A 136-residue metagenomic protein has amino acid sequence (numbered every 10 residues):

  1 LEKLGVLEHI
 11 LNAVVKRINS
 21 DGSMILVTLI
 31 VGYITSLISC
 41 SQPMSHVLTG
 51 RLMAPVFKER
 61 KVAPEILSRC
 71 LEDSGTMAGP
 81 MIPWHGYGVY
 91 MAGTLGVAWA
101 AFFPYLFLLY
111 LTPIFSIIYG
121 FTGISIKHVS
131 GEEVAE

Functional and structural regions predicted by a protein language model:
L1-P55: Membrane-embedded alpha-helical segments and adjacent helix-loop junctions characteristic of multi-pass solute
N12, R51, E65-S68, E72 (+3 more regions): A generic structural signal for well-ordered alpha-helical surface patches
K16, S36, A54-E59, T76 (+2 more regions): Short basic/hydrophobic patches in alpha-helices and adjacent helix-turn junctions that form amphipathic surface motifs
S23-S36, R60-M81, Y105-L111: Alpha-helical transmembrane segments of multi-pass membrane proteins
I34-I38, M81, I118-S125: Structural signature of transmembrane alpha-helix termini at the membrane-water interface
S45, E59, G88-E136: Juxtamembrane and boundary regions of transmembrane helices in multi-pass small-molecule transporters and channels
